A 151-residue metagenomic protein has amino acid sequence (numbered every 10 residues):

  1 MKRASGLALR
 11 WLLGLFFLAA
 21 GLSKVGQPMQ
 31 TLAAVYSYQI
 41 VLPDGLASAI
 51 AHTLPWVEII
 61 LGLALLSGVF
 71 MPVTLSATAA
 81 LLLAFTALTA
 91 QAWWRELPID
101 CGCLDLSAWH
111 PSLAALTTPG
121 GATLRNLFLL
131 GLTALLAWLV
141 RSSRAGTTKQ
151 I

Functional and structural regions predicted by a protein language model:
M1-I151: Membrane-interfacial helix-loop segments of redox and metal-homeostasis proteins, especially TM-loop-TM junctions
